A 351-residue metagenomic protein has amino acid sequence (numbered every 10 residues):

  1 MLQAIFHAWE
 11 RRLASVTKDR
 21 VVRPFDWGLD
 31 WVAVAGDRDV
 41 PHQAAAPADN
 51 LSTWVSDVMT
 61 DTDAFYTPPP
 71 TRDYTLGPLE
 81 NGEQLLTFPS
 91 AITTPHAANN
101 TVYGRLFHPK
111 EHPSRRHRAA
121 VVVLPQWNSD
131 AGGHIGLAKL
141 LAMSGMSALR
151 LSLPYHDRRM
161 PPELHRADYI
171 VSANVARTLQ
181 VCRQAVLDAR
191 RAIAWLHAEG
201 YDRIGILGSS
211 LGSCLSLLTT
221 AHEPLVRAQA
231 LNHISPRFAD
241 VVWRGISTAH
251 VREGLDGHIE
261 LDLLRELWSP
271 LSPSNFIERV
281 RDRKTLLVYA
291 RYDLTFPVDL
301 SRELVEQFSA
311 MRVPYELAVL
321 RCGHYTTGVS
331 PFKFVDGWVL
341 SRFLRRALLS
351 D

Functional and structural regions predicted by a protein language model:
M1-T87, A91: N-terminal targeting or regulatory segments adjacent to alpha/beta-hydrolase or S9 domains
V123-R183: Cap/lid segment of the alpha/beta-hydrolase catalytic domain
A194-S210: Alpha/beta-hydrolase fold nucleophile elbow
L215-L264: Hydrolase active-site cap/lid region
L261-I277: Active-site nucleophile elbow and catalytic-triad environment of alpha/beta-hydrolase enzymes
V280-R281, L286-Y289, D293: Short beta-strand/loop motif that positions the catalytic acidic residue of the alpha/beta-hydrolase fold
L294-E303: Conserved alpha/beta-hydrolase "acid-adjacent" motif
R302-D351: C-terminal catalytic histidine-bearing segment of alpha/beta-hydrolase fold enzymes
